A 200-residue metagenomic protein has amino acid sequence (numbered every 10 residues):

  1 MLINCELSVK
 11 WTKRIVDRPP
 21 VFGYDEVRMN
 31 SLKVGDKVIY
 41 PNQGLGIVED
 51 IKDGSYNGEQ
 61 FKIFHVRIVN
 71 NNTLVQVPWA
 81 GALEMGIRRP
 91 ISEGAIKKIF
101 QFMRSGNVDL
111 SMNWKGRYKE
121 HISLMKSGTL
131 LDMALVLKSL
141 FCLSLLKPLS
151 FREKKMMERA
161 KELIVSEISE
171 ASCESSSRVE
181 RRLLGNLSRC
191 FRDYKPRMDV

Functional and structural regions predicted by a protein language model:
L2-D25: Short, positively charged and aromatic/hydrophobic N-terminal segments
I3, I15, I39, I47 (+9 more regions): Weak global preference for isoleucine
D17, D25, D36, D50-D53 (+4 more regions): Acidic-enriched, low-complexity/disordered segments with a strong bias for Aspartate over Glutamate
D25-M85: A positional/architectural concept
A80, E84-V200: Charge/polar-rich, low-complexity and marginally structured segments
